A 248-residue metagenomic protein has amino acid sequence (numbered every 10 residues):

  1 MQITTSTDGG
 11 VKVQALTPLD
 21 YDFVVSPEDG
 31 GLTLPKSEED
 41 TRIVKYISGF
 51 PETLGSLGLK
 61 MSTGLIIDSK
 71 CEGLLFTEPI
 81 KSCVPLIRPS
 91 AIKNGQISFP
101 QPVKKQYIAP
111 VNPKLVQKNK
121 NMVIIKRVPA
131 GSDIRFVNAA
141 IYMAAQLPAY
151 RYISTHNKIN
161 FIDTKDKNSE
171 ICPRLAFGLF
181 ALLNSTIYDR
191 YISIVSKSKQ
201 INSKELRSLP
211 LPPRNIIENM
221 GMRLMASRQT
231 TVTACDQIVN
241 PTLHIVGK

Functional and structural regions predicted by a protein language model:
M1-S56, K60: Signature of N6-adenine DNA methyltransferases within the class I
R42-A226, D236-I245: Polybasic, glycine- and aromatic-enriched phosphate-binding surface used to engage nucleic acids
Q229-T233: Alpha-helix boundary/N-cap detector
K248: Conserved AMP-binding
